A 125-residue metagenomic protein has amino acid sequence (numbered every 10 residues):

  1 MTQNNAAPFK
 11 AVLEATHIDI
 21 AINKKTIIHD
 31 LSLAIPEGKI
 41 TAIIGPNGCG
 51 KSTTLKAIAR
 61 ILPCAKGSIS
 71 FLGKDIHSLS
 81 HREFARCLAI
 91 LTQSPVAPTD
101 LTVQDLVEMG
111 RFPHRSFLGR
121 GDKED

Functional and structural regions predicted by a protein language model:
K25-T26, R82: Short coil-to-beta microelement around the adenine-binding A-loop and adjacent beta1/P-loop entry of ABC ATPase
I44-P46: The feature captures the beta-strand-to-loop junction immediately N-terminal to the Walker
A59: Helix-to-loop junction immediately C-terminal to a conserved catalytic motif
G67-D75, F84: Conserved ABC transporter NBD signature motif
S78, S94-D105, P113-R120: Conserved catalytic motifs of ABC-family nucleotide-binding domains
